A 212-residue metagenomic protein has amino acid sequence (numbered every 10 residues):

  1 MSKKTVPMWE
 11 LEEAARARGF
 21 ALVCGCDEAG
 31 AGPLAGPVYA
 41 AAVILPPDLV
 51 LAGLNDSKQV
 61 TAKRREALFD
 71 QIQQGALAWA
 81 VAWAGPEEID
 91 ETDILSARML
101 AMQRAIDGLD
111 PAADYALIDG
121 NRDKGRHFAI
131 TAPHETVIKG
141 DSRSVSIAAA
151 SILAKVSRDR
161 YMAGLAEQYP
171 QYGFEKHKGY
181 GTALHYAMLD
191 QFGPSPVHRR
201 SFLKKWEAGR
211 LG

Functional and structural regions predicted by a protein language model:
M1-G212: RNase H-like, Mg2+-dependent phosphodiesterase core, and more generally RNA phosphate-backbone-engaging helix-loop
